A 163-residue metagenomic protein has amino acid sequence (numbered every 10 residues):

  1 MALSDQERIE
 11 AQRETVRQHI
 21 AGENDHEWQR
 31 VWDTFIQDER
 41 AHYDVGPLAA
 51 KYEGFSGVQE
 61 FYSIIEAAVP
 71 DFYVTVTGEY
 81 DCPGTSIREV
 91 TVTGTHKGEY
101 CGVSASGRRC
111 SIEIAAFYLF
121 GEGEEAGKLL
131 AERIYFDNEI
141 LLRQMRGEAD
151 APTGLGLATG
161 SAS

Functional and structural regions predicted by a protein language model:
M1-Q37, P152-S163: Short, low-complexity N-terminal intrinsically disordered segments enriched in polar/charged residues
Q29-S86, T91-T93: A solvent-exposed, acidic/Ser-Thr-rich amphipathic alpha-helical stretch
V74-Y80, E113-F120: Hydrophobic/aromatic beta-strand elements that line small-molecule binding cavities or substrate pockets in beta-rich
G84, C110-I112: Residue-level preference for beta-strand/loop junctions
G94-H96, F120, N138: Beta-strand elements of well-folded, non-transmembrane domains
K97-G107: Short, surface-exposed loop/helix-turn segments at secondary-structure junctions that function as lids/hinges flanking
L130-S163: Low-complexity, intrinsically disordered terminal/linker segments enriched in charged and Gly/Pro repeats
